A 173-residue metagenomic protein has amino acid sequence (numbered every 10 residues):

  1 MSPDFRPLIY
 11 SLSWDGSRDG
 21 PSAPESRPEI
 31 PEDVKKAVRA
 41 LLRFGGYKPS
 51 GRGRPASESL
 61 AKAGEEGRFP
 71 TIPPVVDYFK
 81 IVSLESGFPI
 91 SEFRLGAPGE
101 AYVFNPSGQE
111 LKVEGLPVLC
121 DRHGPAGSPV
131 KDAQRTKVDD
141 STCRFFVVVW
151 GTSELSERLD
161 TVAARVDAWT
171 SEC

Functional and structural regions predicted by a protein language model:
M1-C173: Charge-biased, low-complexity intrinsically disordered regions
